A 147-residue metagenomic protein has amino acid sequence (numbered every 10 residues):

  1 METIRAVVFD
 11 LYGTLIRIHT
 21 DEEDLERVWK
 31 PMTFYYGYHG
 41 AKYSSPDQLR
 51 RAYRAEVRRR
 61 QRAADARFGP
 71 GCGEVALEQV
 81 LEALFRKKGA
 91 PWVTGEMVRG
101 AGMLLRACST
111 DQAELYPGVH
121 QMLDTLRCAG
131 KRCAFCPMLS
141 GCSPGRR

Functional and structural regions predicted by a protein language model:
M1-R51: Active-site neighborhood of HAD-like aspartate-dependent phosphohydrolases
E2, E22, R67, G71 (+2 more regions): Short, charged/polar micro-motifs that form catalytic or ligand-binding hotspots
F9-Y12, Y53, L105, Y116: Aromatic side chains
H19-R27, A66-G73, R146: Short, flexible/disordered intra-domain loops and linkers
V28, A76, G118-V119: Conserved alpha-helical elements of sugar-nucleotide-dependent glycosyltransferases
T33-Y35, A41-M103: A metal-dependent, Asp-based hydrolase signature
E96-L115, V119-R147: Substrate-recognition element of Asp-dependent hydrolases with the DxDx(T/V) motif
